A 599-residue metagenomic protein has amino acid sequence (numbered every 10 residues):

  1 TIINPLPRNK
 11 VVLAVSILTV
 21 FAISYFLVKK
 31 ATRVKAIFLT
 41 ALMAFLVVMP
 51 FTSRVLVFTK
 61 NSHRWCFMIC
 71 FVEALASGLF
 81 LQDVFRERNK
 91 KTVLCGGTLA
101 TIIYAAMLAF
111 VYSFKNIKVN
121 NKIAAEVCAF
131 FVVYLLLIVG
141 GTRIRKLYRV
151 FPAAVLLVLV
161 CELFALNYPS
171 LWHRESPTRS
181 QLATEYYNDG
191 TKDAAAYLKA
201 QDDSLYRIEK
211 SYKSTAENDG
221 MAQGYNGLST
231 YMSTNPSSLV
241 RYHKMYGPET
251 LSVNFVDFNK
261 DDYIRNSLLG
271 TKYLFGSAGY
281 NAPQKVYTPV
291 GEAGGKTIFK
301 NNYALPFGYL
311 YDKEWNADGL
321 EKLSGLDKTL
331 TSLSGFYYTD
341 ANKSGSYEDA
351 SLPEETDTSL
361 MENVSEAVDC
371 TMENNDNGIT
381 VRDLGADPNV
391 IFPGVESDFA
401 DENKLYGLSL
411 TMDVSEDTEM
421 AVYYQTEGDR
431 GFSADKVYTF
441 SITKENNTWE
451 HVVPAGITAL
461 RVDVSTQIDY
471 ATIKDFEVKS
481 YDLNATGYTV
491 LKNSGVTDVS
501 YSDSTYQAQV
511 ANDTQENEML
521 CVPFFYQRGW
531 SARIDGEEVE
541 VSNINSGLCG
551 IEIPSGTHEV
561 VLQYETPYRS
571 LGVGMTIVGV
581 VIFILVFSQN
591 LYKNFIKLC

Functional and structural regions predicted by a protein language model:
T1-L27, S53, C70, N121-L135 (+1 more regions): Alpha-helical transmembrane segments at the extracellular/periplasmic loop-to-helix junctions of multi-pass membrane
A31-Y187, S555-C599: Contiguous transmembrane helix-bundle modules in multi-pass membrane proteins
V150-N363, S415-M420, H451-V453, R461-D469 (+3 more regions): Soluble catalytic regions of membrane-associated enzymes that act on cell-envelope and secretory-pathway components
S359-D376: Extracellular glycan-recognition surfaces and repeat-rich motifs
V381-W449: Extracellular ligand-binding interfaces
K404, T426-D429, D482-C599: Active-site-proximal, structured, solvent-exposed surfaces of multi-pass membrane proteins that position macromolecular
G407, V452-Y470, S555-V561: Noncatalytic modules at the cell exterior or secretory-pathway interfaces, chiefly beta-strand-rich lectin/adhesion
T439-E445, V452-P454, S542-I544, E552-G556: Short proline/glycine- and polar residue-rich coil/turn motifs
